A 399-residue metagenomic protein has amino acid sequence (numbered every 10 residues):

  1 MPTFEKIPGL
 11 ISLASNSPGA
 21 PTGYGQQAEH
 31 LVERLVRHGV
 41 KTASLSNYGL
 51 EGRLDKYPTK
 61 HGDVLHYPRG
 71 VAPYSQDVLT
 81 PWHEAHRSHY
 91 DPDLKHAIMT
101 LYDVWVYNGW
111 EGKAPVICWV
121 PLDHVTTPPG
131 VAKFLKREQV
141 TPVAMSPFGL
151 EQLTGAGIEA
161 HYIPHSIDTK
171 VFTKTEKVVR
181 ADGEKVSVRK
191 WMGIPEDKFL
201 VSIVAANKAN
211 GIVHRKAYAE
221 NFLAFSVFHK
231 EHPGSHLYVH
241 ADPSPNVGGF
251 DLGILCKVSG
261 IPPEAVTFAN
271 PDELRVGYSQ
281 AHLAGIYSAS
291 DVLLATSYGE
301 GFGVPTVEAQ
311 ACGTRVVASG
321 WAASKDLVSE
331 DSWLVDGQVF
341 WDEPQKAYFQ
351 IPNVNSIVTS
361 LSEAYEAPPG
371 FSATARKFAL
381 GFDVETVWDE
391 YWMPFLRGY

Functional and structural regions predicted by a protein language model:
S12, P195-K216, F222-F225, H229 (+1 more regions): Conserved donor-binding/catalytic core segment of Leloir-type glycosyltransferases
L54-E151: Extended catalytic core of nucleotide-activated donor transferases of GT-like folds
T173-I194, T374: A short helix/loop element that forms part of the nucleotide-sugar donor recognition site in Leloir-type
G249-G285: Nucleotide-activated donor-binding/catalytic signature segment of Leloir-type glycosyltransferases, i.e., the conserved
Y298: Aromatic "clamp/platform" in nucleotide-sugar-dependent glycosyltransferases that forms part of the donor/acceptor
T306, R315-A318, V328, W333: Short hydrophobic beta-strand element within catalytic cores of glycosyltransferases and related nucleotide-activated
K325-E363: Change "using UDP/GDP/dTDP sugars" to "using nucleotide sugars
P352, E366-L396: A charged, aromatic-enriched C-terminal amphipathic alpha-helix characteristic of glycosyltransferases across folds
